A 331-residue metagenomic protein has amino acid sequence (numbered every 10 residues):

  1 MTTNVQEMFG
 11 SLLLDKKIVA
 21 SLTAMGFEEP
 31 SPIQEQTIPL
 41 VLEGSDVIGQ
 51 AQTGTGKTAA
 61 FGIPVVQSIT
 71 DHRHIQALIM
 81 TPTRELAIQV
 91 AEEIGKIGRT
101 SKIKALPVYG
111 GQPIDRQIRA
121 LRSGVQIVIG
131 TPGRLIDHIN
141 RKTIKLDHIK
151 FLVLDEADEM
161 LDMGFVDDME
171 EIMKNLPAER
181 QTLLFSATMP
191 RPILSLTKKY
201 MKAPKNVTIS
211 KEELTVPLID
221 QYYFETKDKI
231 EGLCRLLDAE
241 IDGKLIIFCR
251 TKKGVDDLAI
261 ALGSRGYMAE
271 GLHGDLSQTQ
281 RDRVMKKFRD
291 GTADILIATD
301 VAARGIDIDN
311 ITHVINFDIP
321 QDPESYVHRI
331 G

Functional and structural regions predicted by a protein language model:
T2-I330: Conserved helicase RecA-like core
